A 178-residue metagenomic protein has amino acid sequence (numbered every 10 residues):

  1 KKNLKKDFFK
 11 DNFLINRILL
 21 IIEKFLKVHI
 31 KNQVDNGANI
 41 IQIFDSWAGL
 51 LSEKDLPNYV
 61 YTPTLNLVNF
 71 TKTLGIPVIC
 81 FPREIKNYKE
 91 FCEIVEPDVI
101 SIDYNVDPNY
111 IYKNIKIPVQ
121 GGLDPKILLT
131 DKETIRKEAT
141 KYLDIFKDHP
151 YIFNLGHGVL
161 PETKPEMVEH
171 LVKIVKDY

Functional and structural regions predicted by a protein language model:
K1-Y178: Active-site loop segments of alpha/beta catalytic cores
